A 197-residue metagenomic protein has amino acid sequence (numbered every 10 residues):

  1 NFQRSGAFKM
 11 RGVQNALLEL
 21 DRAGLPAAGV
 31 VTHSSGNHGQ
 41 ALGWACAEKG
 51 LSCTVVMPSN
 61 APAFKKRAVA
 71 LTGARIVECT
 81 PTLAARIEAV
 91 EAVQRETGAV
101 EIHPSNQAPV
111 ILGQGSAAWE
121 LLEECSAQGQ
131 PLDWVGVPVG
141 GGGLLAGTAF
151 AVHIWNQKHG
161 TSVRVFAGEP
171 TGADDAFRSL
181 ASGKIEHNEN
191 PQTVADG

Functional and structural regions predicted by a protein language model:
N1-G197: PLP-dependent amino-acid enzyme catalytic core
